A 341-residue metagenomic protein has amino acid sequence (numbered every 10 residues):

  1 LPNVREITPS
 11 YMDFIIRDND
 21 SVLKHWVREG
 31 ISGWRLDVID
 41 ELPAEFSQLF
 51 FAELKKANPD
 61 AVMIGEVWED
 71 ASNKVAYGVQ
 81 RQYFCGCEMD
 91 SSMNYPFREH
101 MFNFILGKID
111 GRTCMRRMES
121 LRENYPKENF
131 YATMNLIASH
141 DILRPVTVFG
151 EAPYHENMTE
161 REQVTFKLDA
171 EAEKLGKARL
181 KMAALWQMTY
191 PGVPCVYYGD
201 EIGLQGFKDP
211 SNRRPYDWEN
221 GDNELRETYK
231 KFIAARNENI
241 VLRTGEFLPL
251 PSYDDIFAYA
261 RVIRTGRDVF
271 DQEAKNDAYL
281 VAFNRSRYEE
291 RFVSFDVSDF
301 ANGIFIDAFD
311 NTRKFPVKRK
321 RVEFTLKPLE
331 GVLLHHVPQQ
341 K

Functional and structural regions predicted by a protein language model:
L1-I16, I31-E41, F102-I109, V164-L175 (+1 more regions): The substrate-binding groove and active-site-proximal loops of carbohydrate-active enzymes, especially glycoside
T8-V27, L180-A184: Short, acidic/polar
S21-K24, S32, D37-T133, W186 (+6 more regions): Active-site-proximal helices and loops of the catalytic beta/alpha 8
I64-G65, P194-Y198, I240-E246: Acidic/polar loop patches that form or flank catalytic/metal-binding clefts of enzymes that bind anionic ligands
G78, N135-M158, E162-F166, A184-N223: Aromatic/acidic polysaccharide-binding cleft in carbohydrate-active enzymes
P251-S298: Carbohydrate-binding surface patches
V297-T312: Solvent-exposed beta-hairpin/edge-strand motifs
V317-K341: C-terminal beta-strand-rich structural cap/linker in extracellular carbohydrate-active enzymes
